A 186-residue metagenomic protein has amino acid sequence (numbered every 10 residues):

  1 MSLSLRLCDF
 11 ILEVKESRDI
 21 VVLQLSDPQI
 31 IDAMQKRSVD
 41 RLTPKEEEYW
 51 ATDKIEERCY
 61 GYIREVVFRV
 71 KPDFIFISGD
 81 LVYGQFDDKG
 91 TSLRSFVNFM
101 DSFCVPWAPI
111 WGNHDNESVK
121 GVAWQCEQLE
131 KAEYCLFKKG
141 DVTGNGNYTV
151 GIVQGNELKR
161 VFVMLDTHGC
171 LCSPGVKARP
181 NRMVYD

Functional and structural regions predicted by a protein language model:
M1-S92: N-terminal active-site segment of His-dependent metallophosphoesterases
L5-V14, L93-D186: Extended active-site neighborhood of metal-dependent phosphoesterases/phosphodiesterases
